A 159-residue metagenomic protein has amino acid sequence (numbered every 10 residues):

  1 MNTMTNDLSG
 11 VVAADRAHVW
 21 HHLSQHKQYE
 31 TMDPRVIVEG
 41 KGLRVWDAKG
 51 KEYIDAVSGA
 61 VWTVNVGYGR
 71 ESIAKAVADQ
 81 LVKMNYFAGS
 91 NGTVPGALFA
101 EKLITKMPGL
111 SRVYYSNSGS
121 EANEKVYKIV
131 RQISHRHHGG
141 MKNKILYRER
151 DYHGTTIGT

Functional and structural regions predicted by a protein language model:
N2-K41: Active-site-adjacent loop/helix segments that line or gate small-molecule/cofactor pockets in enzymes
T5-L8, E52-G139: Glycine-rich loop-to-alpha-helix module at the N-terminal edge of alpha/beta enzyme cores
H18-W20, W62, Y86, K144 (+1 more regions): Tryptophan-centric aromatic hotspots in well-structured domains and transmembrane helices
P34-A56: Active-site and channel-lining beta-strand-loop segments that bind or position nucleotide-derived/phosphorylated
G42-R44, R112, K144: Conserved beta-strand and immediately adjacent loop positions that scaffold enzyme active sites
A48, S118, R148-R150: Fold-independent oxyanion-binding glycine-rich loops and adjacent beta-strand/coil segments at enzyme active sites
I133-H153: Conserved PLP-anchoring active-site segment centered on the Schiff-base-forming lysine
H153-T159: Gly/Ser/Thr-enriched, mixed-charge loops and adjacent short helices that form phosphate/oxyanion-binding elements
